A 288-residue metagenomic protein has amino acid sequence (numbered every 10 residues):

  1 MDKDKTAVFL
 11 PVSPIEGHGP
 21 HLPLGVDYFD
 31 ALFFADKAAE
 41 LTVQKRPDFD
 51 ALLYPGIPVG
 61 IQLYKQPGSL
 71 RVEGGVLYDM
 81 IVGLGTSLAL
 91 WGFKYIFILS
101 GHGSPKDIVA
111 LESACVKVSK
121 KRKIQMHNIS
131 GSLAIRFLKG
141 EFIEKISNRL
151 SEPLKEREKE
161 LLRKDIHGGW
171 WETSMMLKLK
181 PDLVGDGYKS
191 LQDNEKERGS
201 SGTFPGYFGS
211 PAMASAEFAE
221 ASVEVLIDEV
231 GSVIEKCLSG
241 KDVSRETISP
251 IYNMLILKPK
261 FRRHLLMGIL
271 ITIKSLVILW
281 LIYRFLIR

Functional and structural regions predicted by a protein language model:
M1-F97, G101-R288: Extended, histidine- and acidic-residue-enriched regions that form the cofactor-binding/catalytic faces
